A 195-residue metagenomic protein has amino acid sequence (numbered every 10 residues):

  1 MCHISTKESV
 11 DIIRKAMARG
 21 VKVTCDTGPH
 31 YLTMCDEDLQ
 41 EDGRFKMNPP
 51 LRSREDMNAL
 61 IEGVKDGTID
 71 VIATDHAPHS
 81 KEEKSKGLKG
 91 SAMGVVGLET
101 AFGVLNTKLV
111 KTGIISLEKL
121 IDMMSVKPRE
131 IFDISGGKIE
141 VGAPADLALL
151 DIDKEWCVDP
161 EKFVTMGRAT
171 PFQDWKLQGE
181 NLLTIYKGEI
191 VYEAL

Functional and structural regions predicted by a protein language model:
M1-I72: Histidine/acidic residue-rich metal-binding segments in metalloenzymes
T6, H30, A77-H79, I152-E155 (+1 more regions): Short, glycine-/Ser/Thr-/acidic-enriched flexible segments
V10, T33, S80-E82, A148 (+2 more regions): Glycine/Thr-rich phosphate-binding loops of Rossmann-like dinucleotide-binding domains
F45, K65-D66, V71-I72, A77-L147 (+1 more regions): His/Asp/Glu-enriched, well-ordered alpha-helical/loop segment that forms or immediately abuts the divalent-metal
K46-E55, A92-V96, T170-L177: A short acidic, glycine-rich active-site loop that binds or catalyzes chemistry on phosphate/adenosine moieties
L60-E62, G137-K138, D174: Short, flexible, glycine/charge-rich loop motifs used to bind or transfer phosphoryl groups or to couple energy/partner
G87-G90, P144-L195: C-terminal cap of metal-dependent C-N hydrolases
